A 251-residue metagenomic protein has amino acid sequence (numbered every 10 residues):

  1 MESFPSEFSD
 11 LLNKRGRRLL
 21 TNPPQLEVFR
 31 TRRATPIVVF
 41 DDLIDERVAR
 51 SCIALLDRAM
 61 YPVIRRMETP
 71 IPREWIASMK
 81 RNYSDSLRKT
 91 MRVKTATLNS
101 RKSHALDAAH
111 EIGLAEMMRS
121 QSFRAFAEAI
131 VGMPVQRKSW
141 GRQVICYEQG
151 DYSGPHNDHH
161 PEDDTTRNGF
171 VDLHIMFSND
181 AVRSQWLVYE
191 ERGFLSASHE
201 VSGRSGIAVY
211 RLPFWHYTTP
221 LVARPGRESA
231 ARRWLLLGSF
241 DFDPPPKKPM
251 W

Functional and structural regions predicted by a protein language model:
E2-E7, G150-D151, N157-P161, T166-V171 (+1 more regions): Catalytic core of Fe(II)/2-oxoglutarate
F4-D10, R17-L19, Q25-A125: Non-heme Fe(II)/2-oxoglutarate
T31-A34, K138, A230: A short, polar/charged loop/turn motif at coil->beta-strand junctions and beta-hairpin connectors
R32, Q143, S198-H199: Short hydrophobic/aromatic segments of transmembrane alpha-helices and their interfaces
F126-V131, R137: Conserved nucleotide-cofactor-binding alpha/beta core module
P134-Q143, R183: A short coil-to-beta-strand element that immediately follows conserved catalytic motifs
G141-S153: A short beta-strand-loop-alpha-helix capping motif that often carries His-Thr
